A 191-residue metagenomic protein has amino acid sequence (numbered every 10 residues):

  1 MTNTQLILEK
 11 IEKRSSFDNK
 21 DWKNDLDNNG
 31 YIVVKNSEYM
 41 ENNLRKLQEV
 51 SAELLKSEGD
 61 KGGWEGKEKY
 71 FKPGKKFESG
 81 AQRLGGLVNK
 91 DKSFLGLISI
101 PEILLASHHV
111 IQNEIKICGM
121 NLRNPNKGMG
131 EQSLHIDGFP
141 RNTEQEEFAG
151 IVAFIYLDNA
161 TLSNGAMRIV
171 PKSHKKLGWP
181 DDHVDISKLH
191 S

Functional and structural regions predicted by a protein language model:
M1-N29, V34-L134, F139-T143: Non-heme Fe(II)-dependent double-stranded beta-helix
L6, R14, A160-S191: Double-stranded beta-helix
Y31-V33, S133, V152-Y156, I169: Conserved hydrophobic/aromatic beta-strand scaffold that supports enzyme active sites
S37, N142-E144, G165, G178-W179: Active-site-proximal flexible loops/turns
W64-E68, F148-A153, D182-H190: Short C-terminal domain-edge/linker segments immediately following a structured domain
V110, N142-L162: Short, conserved beta-strand element in jelly-roll/cupin
M120, I151, G165: Change "...and in nucleic-acid phosphodiester-cleaving endonucleases..." to "...and in nucleic-acid processing enzymes
N121, I136-G138, I155-N159, P171: Short, structured patches in soluble enzyme cores that scaffold and shape functional sites
